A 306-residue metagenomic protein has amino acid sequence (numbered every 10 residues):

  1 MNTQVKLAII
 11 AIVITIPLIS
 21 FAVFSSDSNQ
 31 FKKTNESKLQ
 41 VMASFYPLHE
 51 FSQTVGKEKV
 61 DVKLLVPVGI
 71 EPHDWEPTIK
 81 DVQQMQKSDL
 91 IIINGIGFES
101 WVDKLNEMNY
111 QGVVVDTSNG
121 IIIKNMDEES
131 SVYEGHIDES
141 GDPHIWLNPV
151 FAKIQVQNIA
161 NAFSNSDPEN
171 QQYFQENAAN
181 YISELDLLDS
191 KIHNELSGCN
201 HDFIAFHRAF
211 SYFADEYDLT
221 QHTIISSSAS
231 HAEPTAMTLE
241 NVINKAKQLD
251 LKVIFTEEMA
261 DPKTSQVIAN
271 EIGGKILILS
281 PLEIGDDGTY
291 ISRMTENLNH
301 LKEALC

Functional and structural regions predicted by a protein language model:
N2-C306: Extracytoplasmic metal-acquisition and chelation regions
